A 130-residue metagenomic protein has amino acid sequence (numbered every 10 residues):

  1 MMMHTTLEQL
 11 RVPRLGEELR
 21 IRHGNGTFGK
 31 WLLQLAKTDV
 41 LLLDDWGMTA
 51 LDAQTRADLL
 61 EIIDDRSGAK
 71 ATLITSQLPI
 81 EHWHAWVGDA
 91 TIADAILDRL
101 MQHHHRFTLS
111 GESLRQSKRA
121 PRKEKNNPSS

Functional and structural regions predicted by a protein language model:
M1-Q9: Post-Walker A helix-loop "phosphate-sensing" segment adjacent to the P-loop in P-loop NTPases
T6, R14-V40, W46-S130: Replace "adjacent to P-loop NTPase cores in ATP/GTP-dependent enzymes" with "adjacent to NTP-binding cores
